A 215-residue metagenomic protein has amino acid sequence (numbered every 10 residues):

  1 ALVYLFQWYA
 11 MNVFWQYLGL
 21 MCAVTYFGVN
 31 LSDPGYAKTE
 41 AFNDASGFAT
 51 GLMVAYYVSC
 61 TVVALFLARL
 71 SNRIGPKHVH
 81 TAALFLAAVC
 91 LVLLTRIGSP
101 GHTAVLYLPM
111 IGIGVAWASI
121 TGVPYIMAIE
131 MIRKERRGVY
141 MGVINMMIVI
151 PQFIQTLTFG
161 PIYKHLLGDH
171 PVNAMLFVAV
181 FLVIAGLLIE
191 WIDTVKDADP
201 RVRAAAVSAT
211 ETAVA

Functional and structural regions predicted by a protein language model:
G28-Y57, V105, N173: Loop-to-transmembrane helix entry
S46, I132-I144: Loop-to-transmembrane helix entry/capping segments in MFS-fold secondary transporters and related SLC/MFSD carriers
V62-P76, Y163: Helix-to-loop junctions at the C-terminal end of transmembrane segments in multipass secondary transporters
F85-P100: C-terminal ends and interior cores of transmembrane alpha-helices in multi-pass membrane transporters/permeases
A104-S119: Hydrophobic core of transmembrane alpha-helices in multi-pass small-molecule transporters, especially MFS/SLC-type
S119-R133: Intracellular juxtamembrane helix-capping segments at the cytosolic ends of symmetry-related transmembrane helices
I154, L176-V207, V214-A215: Multi-pass alpha-helical transporter architecture, strongest for 12-TM Major Facilitator/SLC carriers used
P161-L182: A membrane-interface helix-boundary motif in multi-pass transporters
